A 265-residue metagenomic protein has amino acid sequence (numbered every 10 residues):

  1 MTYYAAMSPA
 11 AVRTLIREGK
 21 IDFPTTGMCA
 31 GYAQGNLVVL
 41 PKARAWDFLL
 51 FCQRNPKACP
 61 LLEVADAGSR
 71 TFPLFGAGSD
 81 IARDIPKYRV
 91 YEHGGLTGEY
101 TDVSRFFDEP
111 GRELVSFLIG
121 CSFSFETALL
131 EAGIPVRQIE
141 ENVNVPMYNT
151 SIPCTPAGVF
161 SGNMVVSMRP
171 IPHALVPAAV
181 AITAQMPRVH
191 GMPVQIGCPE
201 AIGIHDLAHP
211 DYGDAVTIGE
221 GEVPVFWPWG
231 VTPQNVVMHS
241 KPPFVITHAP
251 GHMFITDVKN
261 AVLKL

Functional and structural regions predicted by a protein language model:
T2-I119, E131, M164-L265: Metallocofactor- and cofactor-centric catalytic cores in central/energy metabolism, strongly enriched
E99, C121-F123, Q138-T155, H173-A174: Active-site glycine-rich loop that binds ribose-phosphate moieties when present
L114-V115, V136-Q138: A surface/extracellular/periplasmic glyco- and lipid-processing/surface-interacting theme
F125-E126, Q234: Short, well-ordered alpha-helical microsegments
A157-S161: Gly-rich Lys/Arg/Thr-decorated short loops/hinges at beta-loop-alpha junctions or inter-strand turns that position
